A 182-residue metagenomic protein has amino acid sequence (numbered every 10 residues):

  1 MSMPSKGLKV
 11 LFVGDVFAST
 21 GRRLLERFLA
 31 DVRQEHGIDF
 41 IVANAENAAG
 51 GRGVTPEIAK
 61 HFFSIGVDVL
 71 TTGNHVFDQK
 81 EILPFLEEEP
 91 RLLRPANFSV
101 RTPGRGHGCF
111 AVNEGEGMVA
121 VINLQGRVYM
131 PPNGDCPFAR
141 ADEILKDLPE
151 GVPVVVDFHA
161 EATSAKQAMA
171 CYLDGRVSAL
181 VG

Functional and structural regions predicted by a protein language model:
M1-G182: Acidic, metal/ion-coordinating pockets
